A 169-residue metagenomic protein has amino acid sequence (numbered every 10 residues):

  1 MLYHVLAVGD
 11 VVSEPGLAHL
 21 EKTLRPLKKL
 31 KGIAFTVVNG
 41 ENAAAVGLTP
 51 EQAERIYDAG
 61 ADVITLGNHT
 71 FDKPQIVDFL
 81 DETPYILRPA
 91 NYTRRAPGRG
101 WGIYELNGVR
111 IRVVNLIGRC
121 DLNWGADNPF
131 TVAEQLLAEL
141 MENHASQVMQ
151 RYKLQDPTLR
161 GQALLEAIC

Functional and structural regions predicted by a protein language model:
M1-C169: Acidic, metal/ion-coordinating pockets
